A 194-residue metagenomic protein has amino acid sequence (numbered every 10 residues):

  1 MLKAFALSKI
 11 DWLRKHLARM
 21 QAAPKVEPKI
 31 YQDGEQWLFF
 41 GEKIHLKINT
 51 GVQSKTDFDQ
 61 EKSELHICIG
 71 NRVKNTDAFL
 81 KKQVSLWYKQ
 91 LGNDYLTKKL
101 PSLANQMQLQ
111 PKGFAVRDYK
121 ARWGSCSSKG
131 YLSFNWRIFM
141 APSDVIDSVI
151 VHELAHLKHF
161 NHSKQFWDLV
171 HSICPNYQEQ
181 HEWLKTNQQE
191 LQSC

Functional and structural regions predicted by a protein language model:
M1-S148, L157-C194: Active-site-proximal or metal-binding-adjacent scaffold patches in catalytic folds
E153: Walker B catalytic acidic pair
